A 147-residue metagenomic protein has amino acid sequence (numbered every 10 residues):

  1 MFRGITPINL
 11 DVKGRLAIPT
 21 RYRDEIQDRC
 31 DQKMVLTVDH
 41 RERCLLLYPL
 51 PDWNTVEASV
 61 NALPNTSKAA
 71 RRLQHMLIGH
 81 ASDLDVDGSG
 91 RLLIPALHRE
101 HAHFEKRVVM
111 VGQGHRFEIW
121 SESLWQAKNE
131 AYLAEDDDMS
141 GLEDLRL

Functional and structural regions predicted by a protein language model:
R3-L16, T20-H40: A positional/architectural concept
V12, N54-A58, R71, H75: Positively charged
G14-I18, G90-I94, F117-I119: Short, structured motif recognition centered on aromatic/hydrophobic residues
D28-C44, H103-W120, L124, D136: A short beta-strand-loop micro-motif that forms or neighbors metal/cofactor- and ligand-binding patches at active-site
R41-C44, P51-T55: Short, charged/polar surface micro-motifs in flexible loops or helix N-caps
N61-L92, H98-R99: Short, solvent-exposed interaction modules
S123-L147: Short, Lys/Arg-rich amphipathic alpha-helical interaction segments that bind nucleic acids or acidic protein surfaces
